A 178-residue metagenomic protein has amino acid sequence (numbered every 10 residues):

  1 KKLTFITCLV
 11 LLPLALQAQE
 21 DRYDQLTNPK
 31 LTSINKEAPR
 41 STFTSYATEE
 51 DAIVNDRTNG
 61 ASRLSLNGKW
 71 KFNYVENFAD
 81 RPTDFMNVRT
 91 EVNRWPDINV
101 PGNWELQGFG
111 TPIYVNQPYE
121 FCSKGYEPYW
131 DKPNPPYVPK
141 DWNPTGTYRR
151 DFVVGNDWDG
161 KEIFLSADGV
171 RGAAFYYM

Functional and structural regions predicted by a protein language model:
K1-F5: Bacterial N-terminal signal peptides that target proteins for export
I6-L9, E50: Serine/threonine-rich, low-complexity intrinsically disordered segments
L9-Q17: Hydrophobic h-region of N-terminal signal peptides that target proteins for export in Gram-negative bacteria
Q19-E162: Extended carbohydrate-recognition surfaces in non-catalytic/accessory domains of CAZymes and lectin-like proteins
D168-A173: Short proline/glycine-enriched turn/loop motifs at strand-loop junctions of beta-rich domains
A174-M178: Short, surface-exposed beta-strand/strand-loop-strand elements in extracellular ectodomains
